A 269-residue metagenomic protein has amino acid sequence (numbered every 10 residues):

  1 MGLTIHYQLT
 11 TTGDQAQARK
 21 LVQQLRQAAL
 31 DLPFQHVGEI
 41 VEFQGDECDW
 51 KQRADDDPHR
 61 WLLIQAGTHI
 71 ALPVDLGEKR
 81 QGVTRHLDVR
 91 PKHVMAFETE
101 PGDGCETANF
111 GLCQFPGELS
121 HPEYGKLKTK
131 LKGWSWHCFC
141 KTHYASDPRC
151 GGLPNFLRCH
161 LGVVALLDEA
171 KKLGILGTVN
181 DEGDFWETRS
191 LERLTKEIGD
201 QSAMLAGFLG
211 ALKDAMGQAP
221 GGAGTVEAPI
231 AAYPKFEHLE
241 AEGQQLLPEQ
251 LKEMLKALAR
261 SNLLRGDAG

Functional and structural regions predicted by a protein language model:
M1-G269: Acidic (Asp/Glu-rich) sequence patches and key acidic residues that form negatively charged surfaces used
